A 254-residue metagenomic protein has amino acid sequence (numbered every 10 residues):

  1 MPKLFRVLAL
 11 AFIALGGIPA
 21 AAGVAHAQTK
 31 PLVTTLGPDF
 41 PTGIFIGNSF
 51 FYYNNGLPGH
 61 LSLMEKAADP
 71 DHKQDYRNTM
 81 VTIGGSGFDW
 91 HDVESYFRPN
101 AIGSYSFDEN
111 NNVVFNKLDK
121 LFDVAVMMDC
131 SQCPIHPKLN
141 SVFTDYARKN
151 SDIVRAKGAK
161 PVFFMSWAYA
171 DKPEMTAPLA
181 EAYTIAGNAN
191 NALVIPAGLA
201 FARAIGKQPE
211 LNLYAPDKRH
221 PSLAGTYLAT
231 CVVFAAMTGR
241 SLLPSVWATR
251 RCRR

Functional and structural regions predicted by a protein language model:
M1-A9: Bacterial N-terminal signal peptides that target proteins for export
L15-V24: C-terminal segment of classical bacterial N-terminal signal peptides
H26-A67: N-terminal module-boundary/linker segments of secreted carbohydrate-active enzymes
Y52-K138: Conserved SGNH/GDSL esterase-like catalytic core that processes O-acyl groups on lipids and polysaccharides
E109-T226, A235-V246: Alpha-helical cap/lid subdomain in secreted, periplasmic, or secretory-pathway luminal O-acyl-processing enzymes
S245-R254: Long, well-structured alpha-helical subdomains associated with metal-dependent extracellular/ecto-lumenal hydrolases
